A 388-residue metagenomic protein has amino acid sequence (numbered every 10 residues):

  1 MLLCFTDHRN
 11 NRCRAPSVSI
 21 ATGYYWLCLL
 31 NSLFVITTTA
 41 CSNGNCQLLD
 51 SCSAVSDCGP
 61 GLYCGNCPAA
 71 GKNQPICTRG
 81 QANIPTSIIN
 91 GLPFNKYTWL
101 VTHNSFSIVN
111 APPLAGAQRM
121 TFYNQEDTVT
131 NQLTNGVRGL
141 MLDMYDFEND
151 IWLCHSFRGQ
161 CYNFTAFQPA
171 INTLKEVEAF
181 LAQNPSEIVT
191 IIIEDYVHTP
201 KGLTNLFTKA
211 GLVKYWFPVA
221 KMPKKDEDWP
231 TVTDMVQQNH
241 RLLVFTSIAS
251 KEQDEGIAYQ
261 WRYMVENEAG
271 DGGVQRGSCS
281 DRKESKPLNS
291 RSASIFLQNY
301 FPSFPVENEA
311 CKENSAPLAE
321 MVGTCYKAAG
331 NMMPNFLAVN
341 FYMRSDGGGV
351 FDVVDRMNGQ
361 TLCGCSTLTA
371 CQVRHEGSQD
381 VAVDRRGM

Functional and structural regions predicted by a protein language model:
L2, G23-M388: Catalytic cores of phosphodiester-bond hydrolases, prominently lipid phosphodiesterases
D7-N11: Intrinsic-disorder-associated, low-complexity terminal segments enriched in Asp/Asn/His/Tyr and depleted of Lys/Arg
R12-Y25: Bacterial N-terminal signal peptides that target proteins for export
